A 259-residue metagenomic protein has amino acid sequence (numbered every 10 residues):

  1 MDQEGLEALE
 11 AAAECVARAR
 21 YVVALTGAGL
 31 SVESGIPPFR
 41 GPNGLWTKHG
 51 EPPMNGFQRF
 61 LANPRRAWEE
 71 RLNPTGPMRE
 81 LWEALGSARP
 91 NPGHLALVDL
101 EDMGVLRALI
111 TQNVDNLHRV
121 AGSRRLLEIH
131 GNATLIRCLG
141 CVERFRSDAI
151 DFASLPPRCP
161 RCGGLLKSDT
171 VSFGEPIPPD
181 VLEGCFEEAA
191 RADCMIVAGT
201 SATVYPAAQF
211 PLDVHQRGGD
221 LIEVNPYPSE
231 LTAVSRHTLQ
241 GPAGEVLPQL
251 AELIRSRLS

Functional and structural regions predicted by a protein language model:
M1-S259: Conserved catalytic core of sirtuin-type NAD+-dependent deacylases
